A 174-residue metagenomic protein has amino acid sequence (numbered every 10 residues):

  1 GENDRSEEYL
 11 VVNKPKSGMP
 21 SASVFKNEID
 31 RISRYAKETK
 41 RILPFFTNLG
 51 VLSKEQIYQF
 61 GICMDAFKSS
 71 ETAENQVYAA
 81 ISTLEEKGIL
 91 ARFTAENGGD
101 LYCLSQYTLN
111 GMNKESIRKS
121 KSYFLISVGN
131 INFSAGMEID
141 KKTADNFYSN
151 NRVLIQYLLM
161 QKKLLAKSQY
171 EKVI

Functional and structural regions predicted by a protein language model:
G1-M137: Nuclease-adjacent, charged terminal/linker segments that flank catalytic cores
N130-I174: Acidic-basic catalytic patches of nuclease active cores, encompassing PD-(D/E)XK and other metal-cofactor nuclease
